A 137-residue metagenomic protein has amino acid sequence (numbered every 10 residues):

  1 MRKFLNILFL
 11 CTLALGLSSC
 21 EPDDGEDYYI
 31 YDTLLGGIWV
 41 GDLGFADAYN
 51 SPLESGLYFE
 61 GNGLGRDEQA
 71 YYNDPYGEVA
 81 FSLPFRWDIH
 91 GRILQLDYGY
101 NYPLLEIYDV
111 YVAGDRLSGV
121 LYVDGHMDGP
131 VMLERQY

Functional and structural regions predicted by a protein language model:
M1-E21: Sec-dependent bacterial lipoprotein signal peptides
A14-I38, Y137: Bacterial Sec-dependent N-terminal signal peptides
Y29-P52, F85-I89: Tryptophan-anchored aromatic micro-motifs
L35, W39, G63-G65, L117: Structural detector for hydrophobic anchor residues on beta-strands
A46-D47, Y72, D124-H126: Short glycine/acidic-enriched loop and turn motifs that connect beta-strands
Y49-I93: N-terminal glycine/threonine-rich, aromatic-flanked beta-hairpin/loop signature
E54-Y58, L64, I93-Y137: Beta-sheet ligand-binding and adhesion/scaffold domains
